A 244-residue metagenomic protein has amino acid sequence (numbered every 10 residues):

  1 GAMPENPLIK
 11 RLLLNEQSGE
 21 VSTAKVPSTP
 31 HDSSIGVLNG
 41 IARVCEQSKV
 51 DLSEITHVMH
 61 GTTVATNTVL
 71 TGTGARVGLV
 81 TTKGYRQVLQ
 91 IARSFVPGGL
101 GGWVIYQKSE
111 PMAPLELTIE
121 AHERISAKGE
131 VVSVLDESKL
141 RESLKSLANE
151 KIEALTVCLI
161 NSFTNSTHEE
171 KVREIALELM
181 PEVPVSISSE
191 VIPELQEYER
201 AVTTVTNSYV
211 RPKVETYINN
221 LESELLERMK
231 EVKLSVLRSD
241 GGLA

Functional and structural regions predicted by a protein language model:
G1-A244: N-terminally biased helix-coil "hinge/interface" segments that flank
